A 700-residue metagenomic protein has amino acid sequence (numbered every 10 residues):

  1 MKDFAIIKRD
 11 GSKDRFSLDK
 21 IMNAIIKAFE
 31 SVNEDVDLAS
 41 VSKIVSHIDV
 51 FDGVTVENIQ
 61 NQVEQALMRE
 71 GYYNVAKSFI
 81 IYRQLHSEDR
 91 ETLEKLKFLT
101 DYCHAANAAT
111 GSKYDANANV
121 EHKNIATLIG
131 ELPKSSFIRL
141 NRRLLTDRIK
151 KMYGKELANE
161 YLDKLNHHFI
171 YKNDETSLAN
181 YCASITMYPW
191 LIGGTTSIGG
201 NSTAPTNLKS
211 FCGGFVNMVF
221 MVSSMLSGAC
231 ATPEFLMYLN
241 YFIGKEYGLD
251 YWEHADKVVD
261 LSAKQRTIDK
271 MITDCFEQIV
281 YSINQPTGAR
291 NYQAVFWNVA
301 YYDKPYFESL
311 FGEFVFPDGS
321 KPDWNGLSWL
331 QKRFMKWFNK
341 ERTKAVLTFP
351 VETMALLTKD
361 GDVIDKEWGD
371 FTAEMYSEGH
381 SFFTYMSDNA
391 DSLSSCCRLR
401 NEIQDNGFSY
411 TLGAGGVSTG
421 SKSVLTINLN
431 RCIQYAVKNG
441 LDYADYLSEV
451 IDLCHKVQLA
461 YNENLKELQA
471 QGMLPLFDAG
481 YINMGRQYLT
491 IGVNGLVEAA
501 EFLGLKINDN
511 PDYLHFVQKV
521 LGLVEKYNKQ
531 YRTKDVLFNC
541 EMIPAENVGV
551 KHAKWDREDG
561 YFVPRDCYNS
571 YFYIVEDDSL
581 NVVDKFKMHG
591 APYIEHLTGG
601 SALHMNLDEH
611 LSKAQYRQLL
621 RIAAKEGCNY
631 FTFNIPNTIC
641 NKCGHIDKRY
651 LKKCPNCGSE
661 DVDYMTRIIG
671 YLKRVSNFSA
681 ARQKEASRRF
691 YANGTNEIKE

Functional and structural regions predicted by a protein language model:
M1-A108, N483, E685-Y691: Charged, amphipathic alpha-helical regulatory modules used for macromolecular assembly or allosteric control
F4, S46-V50, G312-E313, E498-L505 (+1 more regions): Short, hydrophobic beta-strand segments
S17, I21, A231, L489-L496 (+1 more regions): Catalytic-loop motifs flanking and including active-site residues across diverse enzymes
L96-G485, K506, N510-Y664: Conserved catalytic cores of very large enzyme subunits
M237, L489-F502, G522, R667: Contiguous, well-ordered alpha-helical segments that form the cores/surfaces of helical PPI scaffolds
K270-T273, F502, S687-F690: Metallocofactor- and cofactor-centric catalytic cores in central/energy metabolism, strongly enriched
N656-E700: Long, charge-rich boundary regions
